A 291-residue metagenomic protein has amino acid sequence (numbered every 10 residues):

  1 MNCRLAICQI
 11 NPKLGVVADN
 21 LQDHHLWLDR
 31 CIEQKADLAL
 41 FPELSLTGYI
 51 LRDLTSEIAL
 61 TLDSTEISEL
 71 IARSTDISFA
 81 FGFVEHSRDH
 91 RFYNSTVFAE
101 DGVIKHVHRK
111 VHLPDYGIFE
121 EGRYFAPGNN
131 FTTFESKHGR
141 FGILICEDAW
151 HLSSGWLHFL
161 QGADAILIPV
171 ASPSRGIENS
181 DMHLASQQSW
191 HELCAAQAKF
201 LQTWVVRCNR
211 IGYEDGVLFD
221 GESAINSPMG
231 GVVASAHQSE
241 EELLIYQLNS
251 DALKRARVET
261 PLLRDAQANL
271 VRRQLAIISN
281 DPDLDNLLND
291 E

Functional and structural regions predicted by a protein language model:
M1-I7: Extreme N-terminal starter segment of soluble prokaryotic enzymes
V17-A18, L26-V107, S172-A196, F200-T203: Cys-nucleophile CN-hydrolase/nitrilase-fold catalytic domain and related Cys-dependent amidase chemistry that acts on
Q22-A36, S153-G162: Short amphipathic alpha-helices and their capping/turn segments at secondary-structure boundaries
L62-A80, W150-E242: CN hydrolase (nitrilase-like) catalytic-core segments centered on the catalytic cysteine and neighboring Lys/Glu
L62-T65, S87-E192, R255-L262: Active-site catalytic loop in hydrolytic enzyme cores
F81-F83, N94-F98, T132, S223-I225 (+1 more regions): Short beta-strand scaffold segments in enzyme catalytic cores
V107-R109, S235-H237, I245: Residue-level detector of high-confidence beta-strand sites
K254-E291: A short C-terminal boundary segment appended to hydrolase-like catalytic domains
